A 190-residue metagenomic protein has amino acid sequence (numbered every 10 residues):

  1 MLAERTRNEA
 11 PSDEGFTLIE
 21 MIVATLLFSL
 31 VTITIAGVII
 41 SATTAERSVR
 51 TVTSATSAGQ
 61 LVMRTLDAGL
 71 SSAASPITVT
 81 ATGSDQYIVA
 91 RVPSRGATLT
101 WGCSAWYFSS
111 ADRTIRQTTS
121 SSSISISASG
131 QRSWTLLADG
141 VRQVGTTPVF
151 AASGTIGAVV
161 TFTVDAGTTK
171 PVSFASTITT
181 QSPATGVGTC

Functional and structural regions predicted by a protein language model:
L2-S71: Aliphatic-rich helix starts adjacent to a transmembrane/signal segment
A3, R142-C190: Short linear sequence signals and composition-biased patches located at protein termini or domain-edge surfaces
E14, G102, F174: Residue-level signal for beta-strand positions within conserved beta-sheet cores that form or flank
Q60, S71, A105, Q117-T118 (+1 more regions): Short, cationic motifs built from Arg/Lys/His that form the positively charged side of catalytic pockets
T78-T80: Surface-exposed patches in mature extracellular/periplasmic domains of secreted proteins
T82-S153: Type IV pilin-like appendage domain
